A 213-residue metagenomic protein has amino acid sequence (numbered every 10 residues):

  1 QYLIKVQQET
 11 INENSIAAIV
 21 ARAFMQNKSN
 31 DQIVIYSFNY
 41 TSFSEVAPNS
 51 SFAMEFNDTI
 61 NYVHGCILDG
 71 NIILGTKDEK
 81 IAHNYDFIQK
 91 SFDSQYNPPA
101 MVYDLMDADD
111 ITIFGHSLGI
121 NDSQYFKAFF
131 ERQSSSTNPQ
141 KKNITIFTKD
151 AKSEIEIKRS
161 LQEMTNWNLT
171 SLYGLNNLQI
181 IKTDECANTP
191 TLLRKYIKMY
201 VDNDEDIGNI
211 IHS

Functional and structural regions predicted by a protein language model:
Q1-P99, D107: Extended, H/D-rich, highly charged conserved domains that either
S51-F52, A100-S213: SIR2/sirtuin-family catalytic core signature
